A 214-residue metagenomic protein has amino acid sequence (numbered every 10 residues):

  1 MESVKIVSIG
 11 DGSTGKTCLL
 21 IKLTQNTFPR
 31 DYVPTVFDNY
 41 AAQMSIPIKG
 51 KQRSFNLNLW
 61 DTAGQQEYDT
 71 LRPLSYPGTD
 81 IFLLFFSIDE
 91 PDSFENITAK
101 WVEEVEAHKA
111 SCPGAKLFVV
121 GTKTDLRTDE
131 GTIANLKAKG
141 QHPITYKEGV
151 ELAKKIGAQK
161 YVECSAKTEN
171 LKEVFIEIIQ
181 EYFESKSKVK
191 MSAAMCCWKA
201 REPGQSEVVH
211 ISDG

Functional and structural regions predicted by a protein language model:
M1-S13, T17, I21-T24, Q43-S54 (+2 more regions): Conserved P-loop small GTPase signature centered on TRAFAC-class small GTPases
Q25-V33: Post-Walker A helix-loop "phosphate-sensing" segment adjacent to the P-loop in P-loop NTPases
S54-Y68: Switch II (G3) loop of P-loop NTPases
L59-W60, L83-S87, V119-T122, E163-C164: Conserved beta-strand segments of the P-loop GTPase G domain that flank and frequently precede/overlap
A63, D89, K167: Adenine-nucleotide cofactor-binding loop residues
Y68-P91: Inter-motif core of Ras-like GTPase G domains
R72-P73, V102-A110: Short amphipathic alpha-helices and their capping/turn segments at secondary-structure boundaries
P91-A99: Central P-loop NTPase core of STAND/AAA+ ATPases
